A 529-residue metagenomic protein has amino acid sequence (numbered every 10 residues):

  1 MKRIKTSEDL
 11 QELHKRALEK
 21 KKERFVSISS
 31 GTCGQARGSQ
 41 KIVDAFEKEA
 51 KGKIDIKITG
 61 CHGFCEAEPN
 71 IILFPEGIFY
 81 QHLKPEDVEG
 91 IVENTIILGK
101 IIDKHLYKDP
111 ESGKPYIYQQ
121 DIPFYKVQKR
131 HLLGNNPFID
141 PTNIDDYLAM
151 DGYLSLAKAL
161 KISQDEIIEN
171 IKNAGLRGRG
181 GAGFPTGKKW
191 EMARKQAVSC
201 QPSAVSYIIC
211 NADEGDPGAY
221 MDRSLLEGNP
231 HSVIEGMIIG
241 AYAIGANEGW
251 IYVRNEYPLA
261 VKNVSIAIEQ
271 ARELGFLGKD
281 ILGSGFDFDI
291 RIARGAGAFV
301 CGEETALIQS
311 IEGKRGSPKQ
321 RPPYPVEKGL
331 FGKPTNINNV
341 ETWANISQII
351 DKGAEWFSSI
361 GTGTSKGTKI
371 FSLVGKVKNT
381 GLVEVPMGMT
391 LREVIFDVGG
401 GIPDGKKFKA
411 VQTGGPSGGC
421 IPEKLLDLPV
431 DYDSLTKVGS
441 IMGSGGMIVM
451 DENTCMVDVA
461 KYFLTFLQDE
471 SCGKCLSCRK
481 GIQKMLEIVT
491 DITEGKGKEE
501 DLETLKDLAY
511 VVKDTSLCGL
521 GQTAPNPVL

Functional and structural regions predicted by a protein language model:
K2-R24, S39-G60, P75-K104, L154-N170 (+7 more regions): Ferredoxin-type iron-sulfur electron-transfer modules in oxidoreductases and energy-metabolism complexes
S30-G38, I171-A193, G297-Q309, G313 (+2 more regions): Conserved phosphate/anionic-ligand binding catalytic regions in large, soluble enzymes, centered on
G77-N173, L277, A306, S310 (+4 more regions): Fe-S ferredoxin-like electron-transfer domains and their immediately adjacent linker/connector regions across
V127-Q128, V261-M387, G399: Hydrophobic alpha-helical positions that pack around
L156-Q196, S358-S359, T364, S372 (+3 more regions): Accessory "access/gating" subregions that flank catalytic or transport cores
Q196-V205: Short, basic, low-complexity termini and linkers enriched in Ser/Thr/Gly/Pro that act as targeting/leader peptides
N229-A243: Histidine-anchored nucleotide/phosphate-binding helix
G236-G240, G388-P403: Short amphipathic, charge-patterned alpha-helical segments
